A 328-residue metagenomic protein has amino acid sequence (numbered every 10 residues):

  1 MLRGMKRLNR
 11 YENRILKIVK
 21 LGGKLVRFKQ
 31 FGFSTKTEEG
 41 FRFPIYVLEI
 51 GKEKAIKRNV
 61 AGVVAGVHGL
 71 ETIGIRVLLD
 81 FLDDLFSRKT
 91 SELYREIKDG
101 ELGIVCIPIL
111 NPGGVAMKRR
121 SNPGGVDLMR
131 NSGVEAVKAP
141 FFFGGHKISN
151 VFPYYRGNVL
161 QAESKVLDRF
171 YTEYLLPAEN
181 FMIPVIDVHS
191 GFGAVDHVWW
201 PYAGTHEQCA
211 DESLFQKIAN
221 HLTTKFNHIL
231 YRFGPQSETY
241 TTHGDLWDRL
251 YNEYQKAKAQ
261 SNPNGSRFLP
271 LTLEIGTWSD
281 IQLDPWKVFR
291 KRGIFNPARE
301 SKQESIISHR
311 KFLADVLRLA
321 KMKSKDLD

Functional and structural regions predicted by a protein language model:
M1-Y46: Short glycine- and acidic-rich boundary segments immediately preceding or forming the N-terminal edge of structured
F28-Q30, V47, C106, V185-D187 (+1 more regions): Conserved beta-strand scaffold positions in the cores of enzyme catalytic domains, especially in NTP/NDP-utilizing
Q30, S190-G293: Catalytic cores of processing enzymes, dominated by hydrolases/peptidases, characterized by acidic/His-rich
I45-K57: Short beta-strand-to-loop junctions in surface cap/lid or active-site-entrance loops
A61-H68, D187: Short glycine-rich or small-residue beta-strand-to-loop segments that form or flank ligand, phosphate, metal/Fe-S
H68-R76: Di-metal (Zn2+ and/or Mg2+/Mn2+) metal-binding site signature of metallo-dependent hydrolases with the MBL/beta-CASP
I73, F86-A210, L214, W286: Active-site/substrate-binding loop(s) of hydrolase catalytic cores
R290-D328: His/Asp/Glu-rich mid-to-C-terminal helical/loop segments that flank catalytic regions of hydrolases
